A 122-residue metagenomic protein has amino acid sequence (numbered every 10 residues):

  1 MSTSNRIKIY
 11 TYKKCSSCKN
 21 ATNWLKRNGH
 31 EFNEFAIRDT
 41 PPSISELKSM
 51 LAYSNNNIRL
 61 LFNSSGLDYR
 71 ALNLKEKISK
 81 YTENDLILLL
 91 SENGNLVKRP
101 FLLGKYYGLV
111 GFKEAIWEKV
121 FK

Functional and structural regions predicted by a protein language model:
M1-S2, K26-N28, S65-G66, K77: A short alpha-helix capping/helix-coil boundary motif
S2-R27, N33-I37: Local sequence-structure signature of Cys/Sec-based thiol-disulfide redox active-site neighborhoods
D39-K122: Thiol/selenol-based redox catalytic cores and closely related redox-interacting motifs
